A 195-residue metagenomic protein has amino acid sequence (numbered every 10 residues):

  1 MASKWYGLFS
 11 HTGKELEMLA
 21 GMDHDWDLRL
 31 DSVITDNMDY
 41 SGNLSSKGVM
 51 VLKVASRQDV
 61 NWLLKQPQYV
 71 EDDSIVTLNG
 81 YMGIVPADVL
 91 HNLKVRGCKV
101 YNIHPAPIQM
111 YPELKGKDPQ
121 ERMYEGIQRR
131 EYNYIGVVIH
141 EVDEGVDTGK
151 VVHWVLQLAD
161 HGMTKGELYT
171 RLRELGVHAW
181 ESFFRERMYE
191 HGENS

Functional and structural regions predicted by a protein language model:
M1-S195: One-carbon transfer enzymes
